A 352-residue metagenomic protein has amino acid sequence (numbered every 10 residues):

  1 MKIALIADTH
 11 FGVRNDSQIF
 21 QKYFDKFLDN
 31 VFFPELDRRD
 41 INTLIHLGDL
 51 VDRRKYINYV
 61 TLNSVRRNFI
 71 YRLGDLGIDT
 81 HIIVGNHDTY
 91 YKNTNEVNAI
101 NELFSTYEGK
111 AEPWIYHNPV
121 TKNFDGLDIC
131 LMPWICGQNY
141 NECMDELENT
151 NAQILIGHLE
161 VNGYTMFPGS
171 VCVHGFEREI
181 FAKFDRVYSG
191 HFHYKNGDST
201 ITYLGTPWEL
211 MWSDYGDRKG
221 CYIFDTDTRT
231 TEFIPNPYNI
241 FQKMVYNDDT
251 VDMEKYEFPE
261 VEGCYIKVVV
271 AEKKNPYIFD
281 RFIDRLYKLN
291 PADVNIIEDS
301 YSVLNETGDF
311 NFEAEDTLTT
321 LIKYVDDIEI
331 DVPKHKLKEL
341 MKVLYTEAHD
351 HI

Functional and structural regions predicted by a protein language model:
K2, T9, V13-T121, I180-F184: Core catalytic region of metal-dependent phosphoesterases/phosphodiesterases, especially metallo-beta-lactamase-like
I3, T43, L127-D128, I154 (+1 more regions): Structural motif
D8, L44, D49, V65 (+7 more regions): Divalent metal-coordination and catalytic microenvironments
H10-R14, D52-K55, I82-N93, N123 (+4 more regions): Active-site environment of divalent metal-dependent phosphoester hydrolases
V65, D88-E179, P207: Conserved catalytic scaffold of divalent metal-dependent phosphoesterases
L73-L76, E146-N149, R178-K183, P259-V261 (+1 more regions): Short, conserved loop/helix-junction motifs that constitute active-site signature segments in enzyme catalytic cores
F167-I234: Conserved beta-sheet core of the metallophosphoesterase superfamily
T226-I352: Accessory, non-catalytic peripheral segments of nucleic-acid enzymes
